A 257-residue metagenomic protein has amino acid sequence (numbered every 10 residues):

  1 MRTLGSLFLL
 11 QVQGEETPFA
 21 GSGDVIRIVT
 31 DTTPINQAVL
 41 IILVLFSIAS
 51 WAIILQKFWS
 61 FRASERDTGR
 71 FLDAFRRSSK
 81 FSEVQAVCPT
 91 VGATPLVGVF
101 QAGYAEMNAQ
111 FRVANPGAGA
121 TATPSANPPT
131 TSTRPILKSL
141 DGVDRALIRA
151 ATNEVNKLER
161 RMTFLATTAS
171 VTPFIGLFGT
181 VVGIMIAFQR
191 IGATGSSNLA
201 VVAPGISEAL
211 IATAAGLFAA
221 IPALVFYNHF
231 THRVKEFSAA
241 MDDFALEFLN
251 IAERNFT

Functional and structural regions predicted by a protein language model:
M1-D31, S196-N198: Short, strongly hydrophobic alpha-helical membrane anchors
R27-K57: Hydrophobic alpha-helical transmembrane segments
T33, W51, V84, F100 (+3 more regions): Residue-level signature of catalytic and energy-coupling elements of molecular machines, predominantly ATP/GTP-dependent
V39-I42, F46-A49, T172-I175, G179-V182 (+1 more regions): Residue-level signal for the membrane-embedded core of alpha-helical transmembrane segments, especially mid-helix
Q56-R66: Aromatic-capped interface at the extracytoplasmic side of an N-terminal signal-anchor transmembrane helix
E65-I175, I184-N198, V225-T257: Predominantly long cytosolic amphipathic alpha-helical stalk/bundle segments
G195-A209: Hydrophobic alpha-helical transmembrane segments and adjacent short intramembrane/lumenal linkers of inner/organellar
E208-V225: Hydrophobic alpha-helical transmembrane segments of polytopic membrane proteins
